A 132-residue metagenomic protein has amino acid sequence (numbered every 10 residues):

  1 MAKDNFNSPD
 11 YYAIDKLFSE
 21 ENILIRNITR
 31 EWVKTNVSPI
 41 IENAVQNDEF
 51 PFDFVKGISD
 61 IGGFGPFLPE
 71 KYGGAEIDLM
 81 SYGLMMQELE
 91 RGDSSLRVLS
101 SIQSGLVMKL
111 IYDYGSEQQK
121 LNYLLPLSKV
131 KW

Functional and structural regions predicted by a protein language model:
M1, T29-R30, S95-L99: A short, ordered amphipathic alpha-helix with a cationic face
M1-E21: Intrinsic disorder at enzyme termini
I14-D15, N22, N47, G74: Short basic coil micro-motifs at the edges of alpha-helical modules that engage polyanionic partners
S19-K34: Mature N-terminal segment immediately following signal peptide/propeptide cleavage in secreted/periplasmic
V37-W132: Glycine-rich flavin
